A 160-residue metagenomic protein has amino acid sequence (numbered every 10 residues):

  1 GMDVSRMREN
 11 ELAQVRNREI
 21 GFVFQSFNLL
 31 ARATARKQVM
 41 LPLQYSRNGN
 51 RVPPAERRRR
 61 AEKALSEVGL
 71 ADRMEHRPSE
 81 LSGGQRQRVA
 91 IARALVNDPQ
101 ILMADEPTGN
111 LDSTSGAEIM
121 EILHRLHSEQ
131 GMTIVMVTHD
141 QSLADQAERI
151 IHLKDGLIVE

Functional and structural regions predicted by a protein language model:
G1-L153: ABC family nucleotide-binding domain
D155-E160: Conserved switch/coupling elements of ABC/ABC-like ATPase nucleotide-binding domains
